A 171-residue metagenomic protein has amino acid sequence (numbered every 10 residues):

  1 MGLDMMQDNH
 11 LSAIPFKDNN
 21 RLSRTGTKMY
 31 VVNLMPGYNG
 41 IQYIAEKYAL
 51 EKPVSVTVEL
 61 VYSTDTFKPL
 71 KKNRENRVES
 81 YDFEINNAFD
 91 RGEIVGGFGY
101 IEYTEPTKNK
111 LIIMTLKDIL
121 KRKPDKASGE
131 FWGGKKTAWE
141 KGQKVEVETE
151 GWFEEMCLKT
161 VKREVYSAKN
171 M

Functional and structural regions predicted by a protein language model:
M1-N170: Binding-interface segments
